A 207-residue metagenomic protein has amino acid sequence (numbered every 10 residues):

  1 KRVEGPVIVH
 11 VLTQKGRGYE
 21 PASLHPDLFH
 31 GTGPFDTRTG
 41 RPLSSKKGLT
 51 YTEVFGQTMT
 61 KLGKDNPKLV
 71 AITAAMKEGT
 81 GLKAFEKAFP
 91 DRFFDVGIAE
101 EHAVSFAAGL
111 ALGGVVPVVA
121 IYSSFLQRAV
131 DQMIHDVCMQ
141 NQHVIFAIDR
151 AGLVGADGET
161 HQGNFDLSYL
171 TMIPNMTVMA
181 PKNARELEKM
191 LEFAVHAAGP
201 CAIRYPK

Functional and structural regions predicted by a protein language model:
R2-R204: Thiamine diphosphate
K207: Short, conserved active-site entrance elements at the starts or edges of catalytic domains
